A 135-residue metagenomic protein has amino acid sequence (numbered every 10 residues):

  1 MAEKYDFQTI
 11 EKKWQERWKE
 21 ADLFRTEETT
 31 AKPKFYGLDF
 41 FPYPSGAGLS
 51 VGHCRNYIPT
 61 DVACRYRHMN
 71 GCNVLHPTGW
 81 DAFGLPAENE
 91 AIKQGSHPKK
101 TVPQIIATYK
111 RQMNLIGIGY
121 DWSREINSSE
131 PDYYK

Functional and structural regions predicted by a protein language model:
M1-K135: N-terminal, positively charged nucleic-acid-binding surface of large information/translation enzymes
